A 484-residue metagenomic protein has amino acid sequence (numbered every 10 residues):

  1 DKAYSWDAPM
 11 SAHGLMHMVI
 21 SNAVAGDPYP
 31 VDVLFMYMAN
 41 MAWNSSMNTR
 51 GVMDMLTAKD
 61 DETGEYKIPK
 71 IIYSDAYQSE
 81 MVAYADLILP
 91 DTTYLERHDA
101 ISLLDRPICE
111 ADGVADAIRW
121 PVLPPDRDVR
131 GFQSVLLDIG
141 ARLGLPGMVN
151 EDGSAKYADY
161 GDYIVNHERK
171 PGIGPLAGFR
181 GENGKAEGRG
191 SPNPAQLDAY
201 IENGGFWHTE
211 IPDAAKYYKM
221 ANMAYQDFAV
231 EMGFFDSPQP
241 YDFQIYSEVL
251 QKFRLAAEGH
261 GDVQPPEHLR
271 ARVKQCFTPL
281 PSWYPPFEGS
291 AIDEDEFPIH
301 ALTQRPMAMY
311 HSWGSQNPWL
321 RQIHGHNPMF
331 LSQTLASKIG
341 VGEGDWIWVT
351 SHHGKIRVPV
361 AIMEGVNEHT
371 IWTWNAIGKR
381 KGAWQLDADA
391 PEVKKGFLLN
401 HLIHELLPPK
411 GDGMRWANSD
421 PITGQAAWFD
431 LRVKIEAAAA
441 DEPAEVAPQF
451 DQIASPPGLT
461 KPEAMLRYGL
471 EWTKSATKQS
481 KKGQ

Functional and structural regions predicted by a protein language model:
D1-Y84, T93, D99, R106 (+1 more regions): Extended redox/cofactor-interaction regions of prokaryotic respiratory oxidoreductases
G51, Y84-L87, V135-D138: Alpha-helical scaffold elements adjacent to nucleotide-binding pockets in ATP/GTP-utilizing enzyme cores
T57, D61, L89, T93 (+1 more regions): Hydrophobic/aromatic-lined pockets within catalytic cores
D61-T63, D105-R106, G289-A291, Q385-L386 (+1 more regions): Low-complexity, polar-biased intrinsically disordered regions enriched in Pro/Ser/Thr/Gly
S74-S79, D91-P124, I362, E368-T373: Catalytic or ion-translocation cores adjacent to nucleophile or general acid/base/metal-coordination motifs in diverse
G113, A199-Y200, E210-I211, Y218 (+11 more regions): Intrinsically disordered, low-complexity regions enriched in Ser/Pro/Gly/Gln/His and often acidic
W120-P121, D126, R130-S191, D262 (+2 more regions): Long, contiguous, secondary-structure-rich segments that constitute the structural scaffold of globular domains
